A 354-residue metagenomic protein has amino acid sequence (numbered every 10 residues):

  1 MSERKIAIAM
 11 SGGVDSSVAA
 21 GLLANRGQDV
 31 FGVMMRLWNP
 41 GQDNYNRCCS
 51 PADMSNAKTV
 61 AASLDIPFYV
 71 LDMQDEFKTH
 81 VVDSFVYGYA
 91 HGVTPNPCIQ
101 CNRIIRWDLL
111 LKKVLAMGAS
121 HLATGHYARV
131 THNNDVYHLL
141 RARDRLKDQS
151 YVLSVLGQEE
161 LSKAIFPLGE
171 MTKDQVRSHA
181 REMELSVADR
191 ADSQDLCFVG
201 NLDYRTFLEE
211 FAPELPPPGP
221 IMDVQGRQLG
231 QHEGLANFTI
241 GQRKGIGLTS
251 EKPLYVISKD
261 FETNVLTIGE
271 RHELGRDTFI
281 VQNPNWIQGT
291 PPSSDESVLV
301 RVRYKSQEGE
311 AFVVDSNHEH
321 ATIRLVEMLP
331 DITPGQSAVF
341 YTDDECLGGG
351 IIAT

Functional and structural regions predicted by a protein language model:
M1-S154, D174-Q175: ATP-dependent adenylation/nucleotidyltransferase module used to activate substrates
A123-T131, D135-T354: AMP-forming adenylation/ATP pyrophosphatase catalytic core
